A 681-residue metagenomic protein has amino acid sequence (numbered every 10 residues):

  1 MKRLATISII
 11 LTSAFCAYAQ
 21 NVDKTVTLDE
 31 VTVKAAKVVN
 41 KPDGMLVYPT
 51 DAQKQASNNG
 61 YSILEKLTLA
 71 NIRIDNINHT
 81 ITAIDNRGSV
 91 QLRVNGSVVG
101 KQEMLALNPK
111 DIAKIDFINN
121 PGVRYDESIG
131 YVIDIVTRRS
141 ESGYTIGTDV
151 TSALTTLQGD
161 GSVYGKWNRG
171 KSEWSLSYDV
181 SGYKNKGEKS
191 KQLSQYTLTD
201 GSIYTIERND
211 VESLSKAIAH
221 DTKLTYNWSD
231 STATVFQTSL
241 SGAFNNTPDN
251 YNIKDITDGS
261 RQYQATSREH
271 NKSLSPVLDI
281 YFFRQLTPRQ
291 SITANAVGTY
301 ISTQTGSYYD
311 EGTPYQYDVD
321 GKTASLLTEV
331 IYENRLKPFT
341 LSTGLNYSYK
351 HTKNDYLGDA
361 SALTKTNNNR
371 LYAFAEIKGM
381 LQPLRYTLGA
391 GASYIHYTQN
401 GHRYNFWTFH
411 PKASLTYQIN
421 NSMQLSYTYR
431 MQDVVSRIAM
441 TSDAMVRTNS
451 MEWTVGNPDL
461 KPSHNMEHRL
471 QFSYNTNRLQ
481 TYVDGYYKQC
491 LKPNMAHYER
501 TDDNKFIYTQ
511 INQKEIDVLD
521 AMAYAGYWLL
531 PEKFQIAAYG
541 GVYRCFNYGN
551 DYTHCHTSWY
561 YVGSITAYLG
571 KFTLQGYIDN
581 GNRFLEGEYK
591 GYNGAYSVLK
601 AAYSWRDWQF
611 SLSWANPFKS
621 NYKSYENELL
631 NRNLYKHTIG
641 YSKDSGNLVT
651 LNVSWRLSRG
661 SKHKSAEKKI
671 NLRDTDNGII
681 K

Functional and structural regions predicted by a protein language model:
Q20-N21, E30-A56, T80-Q91: N-terminal periplasmic "start-of-domain" segments of outer-membrane beta-barrel proteins
E30, G60-E65, H79-T82, Q102 (+3 more regions): N-terminal periplasmic accessory domains that precede and gate Gram-negative outer-membrane beta-barrel machines
R73-N120: Periplasmic plug
D126-V132, E141-S190, I218-H220: Outer-membrane beta-barrel translocator/receptor signature
V150-L154, R169, V180-K184, G242-N246 (+16 more regions): Transmembrane beta-strands of outer-membrane beta-barrel pores
A219-T247, S267-H402, F406-P411, Q418 (+4 more regions): Face-selective signature of the C-terminal outer-membrane beta-barrel domain
S325-L327, Y372, N457, K461 (+4 more regions): Outer membrane beta-barrel strand-and-loop segments of large Gram-negative receptors, especially TonB-dependent
H396-T398, R403, Y417, N421-M466 (+2 more regions): Surface-exposed extracellular loop regions of Gram-negative outer-membrane beta-barrel proteins, predominantly
